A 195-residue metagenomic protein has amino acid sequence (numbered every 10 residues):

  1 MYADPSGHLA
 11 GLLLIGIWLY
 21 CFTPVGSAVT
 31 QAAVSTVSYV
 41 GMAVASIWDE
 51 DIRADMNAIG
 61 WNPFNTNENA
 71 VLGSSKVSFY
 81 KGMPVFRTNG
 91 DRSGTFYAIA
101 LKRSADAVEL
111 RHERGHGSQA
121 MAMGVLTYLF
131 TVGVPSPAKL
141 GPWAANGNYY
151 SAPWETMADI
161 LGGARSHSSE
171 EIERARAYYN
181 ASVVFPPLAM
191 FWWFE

Functional and structural regions predicted by a protein language model:
M1-L12: Short turn/helix-capping motifs enriched in Asx and small/polar residues
L9, G124-V125, S182: Coil-to-alpha-helix initiation sites in intrinsically disordered, low-complexity, charged segments
W18-G26, T30-N89, Y128-E195: Metalloprotease/metallohydrolase-associated module, dominated by Zn2+-dependent proteases
F86-R111: Short pre-active-site segment immediately N-terminal to the catalytic Zn-binding motif
R114-V134: Catalytic Zn2+-binding segment of zinc metalloproteases
